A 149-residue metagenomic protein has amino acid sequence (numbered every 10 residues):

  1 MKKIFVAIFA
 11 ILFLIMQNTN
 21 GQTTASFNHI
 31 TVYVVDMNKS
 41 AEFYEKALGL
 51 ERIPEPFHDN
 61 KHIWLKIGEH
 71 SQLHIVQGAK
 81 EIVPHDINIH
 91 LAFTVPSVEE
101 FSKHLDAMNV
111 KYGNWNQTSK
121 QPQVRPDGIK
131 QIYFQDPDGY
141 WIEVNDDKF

Functional and structural regions predicted by a protein language model:
M1-T23: Bacterial Sec-dependent N-terminal signal peptides
T19, G68, P137: Short, ordered coil/turn segments that flank beta-strands lining enzyme active or ligand-binding pockets
N20-N38, I89-F93: N-terminal beta-strand motif that seeds the catalytic metal site of vicinal oxygen chelate
T31-Q72: Core segments of cupin and vicinal oxygen chelate
D36-N38, L91-D138, F149: Vicinal oxygen chelate
D59, I87, G128: Exposed loop/turn and edge beta-strand positions of beta-sandwich/beta-sheet ligand-binding modules
H62-A107: Mid-chain, structured segments of secreted extracytoplasmic proteins
